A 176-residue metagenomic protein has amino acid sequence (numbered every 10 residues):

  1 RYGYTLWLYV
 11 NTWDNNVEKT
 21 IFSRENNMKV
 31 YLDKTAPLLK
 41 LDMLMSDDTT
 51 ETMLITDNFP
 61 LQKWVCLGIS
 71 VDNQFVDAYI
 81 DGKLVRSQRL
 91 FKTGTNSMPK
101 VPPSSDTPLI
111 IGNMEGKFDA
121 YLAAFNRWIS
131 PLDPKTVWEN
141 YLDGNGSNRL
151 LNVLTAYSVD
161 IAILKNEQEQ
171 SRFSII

Functional and structural regions predicted by a protein language model:
R1-I176: Extracellular glycan-associated modules
